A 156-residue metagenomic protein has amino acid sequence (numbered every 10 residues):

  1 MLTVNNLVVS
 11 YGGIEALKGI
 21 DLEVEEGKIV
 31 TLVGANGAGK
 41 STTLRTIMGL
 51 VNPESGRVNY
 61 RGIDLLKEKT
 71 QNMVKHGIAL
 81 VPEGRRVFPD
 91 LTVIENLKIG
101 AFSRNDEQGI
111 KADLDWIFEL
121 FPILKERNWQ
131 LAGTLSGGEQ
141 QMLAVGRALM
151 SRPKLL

Functional and structural regions predicted by a protein language model:
L2-V4, L17: Conserved structural motif at the start of ABC-family nucleotide-binding domains
G12, V30, E68, V93-G109 (+1 more regions): ABC-type ATPase nucleotide-binding domains, specifically the catalytic core motifs of the NBD
V30-T31, L80: Short beta-strand immediately N-terminal to the Walker A/P-loop
V33-A35: The feature captures the beta-strand-to-loop junction immediately N-terminal to the Walker
M48: Helix-to-loop junction immediately C-terminal to a conserved catalytic motif
G56-D64, H76, I110-L114: Conserved ABC transporter NBD signature motif
L131-L135, E139: Conserved ABC ATPase signature
A148-L149: ABC ATPase C-loop
